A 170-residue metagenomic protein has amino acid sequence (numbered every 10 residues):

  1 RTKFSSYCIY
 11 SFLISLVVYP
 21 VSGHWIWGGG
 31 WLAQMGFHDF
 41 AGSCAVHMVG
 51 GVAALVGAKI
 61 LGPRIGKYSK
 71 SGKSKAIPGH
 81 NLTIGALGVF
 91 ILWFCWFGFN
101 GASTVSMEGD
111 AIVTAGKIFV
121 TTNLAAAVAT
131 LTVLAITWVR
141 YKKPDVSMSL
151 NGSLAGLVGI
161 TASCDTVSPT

Functional and structural regions predicted by a protein language model:
R1-T170: Hydrophobic alpha-helical transmembrane bundles of multi-pass membrane proteins
